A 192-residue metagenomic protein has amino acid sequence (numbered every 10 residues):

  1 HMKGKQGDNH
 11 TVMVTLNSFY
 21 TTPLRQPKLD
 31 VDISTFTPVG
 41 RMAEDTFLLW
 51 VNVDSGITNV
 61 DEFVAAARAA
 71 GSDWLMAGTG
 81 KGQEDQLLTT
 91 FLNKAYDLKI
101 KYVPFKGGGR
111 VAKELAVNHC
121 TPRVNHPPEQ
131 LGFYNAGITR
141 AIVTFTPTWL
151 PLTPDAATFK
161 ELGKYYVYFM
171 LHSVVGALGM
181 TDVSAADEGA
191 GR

Functional and structural regions predicted by a protein language model:
M2-K3, T89, E114-A116, Y134: Hydrophobic residues within well-ordered alpha-helices
G4-T11, P23-R110, P122, F159 (+2 more regions): Hinge/capping helix and adjacent helix->loop/strand transition within the periplasmic-binding protein
N17-K28, F91-A95, P122-A156: A ligand-binding cleft/hinge motif common to bilobed small-molecule-binding domains
A69, V117-H119, A136: Charged, alpha-helical scaffolding/interaction elements associated with membrane systems
V111-A112, Q130: Short, hydrophobic alpha-helical packing/hinge segments within bilobed ligand-binding/sensory domains
